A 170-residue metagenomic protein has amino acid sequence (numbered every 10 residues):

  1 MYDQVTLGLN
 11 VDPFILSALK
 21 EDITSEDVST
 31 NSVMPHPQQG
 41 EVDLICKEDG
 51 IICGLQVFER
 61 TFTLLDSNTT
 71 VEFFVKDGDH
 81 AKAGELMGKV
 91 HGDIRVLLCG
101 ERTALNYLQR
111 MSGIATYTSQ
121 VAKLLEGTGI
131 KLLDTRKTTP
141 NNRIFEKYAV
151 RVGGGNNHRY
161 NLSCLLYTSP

Functional and structural regions predicted by a protein language model:
Y2-S169: Acidic/glycine-rich phosphate/pyrophosphate-binding loops and surrounding catalytic core that coordinate Mg2+
